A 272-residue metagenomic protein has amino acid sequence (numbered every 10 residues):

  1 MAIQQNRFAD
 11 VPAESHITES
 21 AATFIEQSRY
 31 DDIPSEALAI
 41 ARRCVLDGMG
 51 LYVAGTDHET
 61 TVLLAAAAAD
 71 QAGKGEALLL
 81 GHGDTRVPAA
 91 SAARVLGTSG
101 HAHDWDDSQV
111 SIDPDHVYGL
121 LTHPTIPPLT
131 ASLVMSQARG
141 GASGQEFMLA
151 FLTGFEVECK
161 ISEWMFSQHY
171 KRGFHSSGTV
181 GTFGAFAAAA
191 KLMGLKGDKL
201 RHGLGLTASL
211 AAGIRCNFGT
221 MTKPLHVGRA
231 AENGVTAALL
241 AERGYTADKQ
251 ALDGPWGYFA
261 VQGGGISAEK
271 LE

Functional and structural regions predicted by a protein language model:
A2-E272: N-terminal core-entry segment
